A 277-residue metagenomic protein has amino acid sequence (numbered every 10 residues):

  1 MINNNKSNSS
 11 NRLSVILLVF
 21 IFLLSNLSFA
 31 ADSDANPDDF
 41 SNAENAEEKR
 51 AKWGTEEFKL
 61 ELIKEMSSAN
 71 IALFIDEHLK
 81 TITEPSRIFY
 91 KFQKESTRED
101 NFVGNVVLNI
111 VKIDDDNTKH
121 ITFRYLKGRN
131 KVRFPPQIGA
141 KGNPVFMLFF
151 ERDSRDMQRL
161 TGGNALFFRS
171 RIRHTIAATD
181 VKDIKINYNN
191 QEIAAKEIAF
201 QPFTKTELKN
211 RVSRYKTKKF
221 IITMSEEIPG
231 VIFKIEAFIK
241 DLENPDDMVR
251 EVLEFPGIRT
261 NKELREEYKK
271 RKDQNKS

Functional and structural regions predicted by a protein language model:
M1-N11: N-terminal secretory signal peptides that target proteins for export/translocation
R12-L13, S213: Short hydrophobic/aromatic segments of transmembrane alpha-helices and their interfaces
I16-S25: Bacterial N-terminal signal peptides
N26-A30: Sec/Tat signal peptide C-region and signal peptidase I cleavage site
D34-P136, T161-S277: Acidic, serine/threonine-rich low-complexity disordered tracts
K127-R152: Core segments of small alpha/beta cavity-forming domains
L148-G162: Extracellular/luminal beta-rich ligand-recognition and adhesion surfaces characterized by aromatic-Gly/Pro-enriched
